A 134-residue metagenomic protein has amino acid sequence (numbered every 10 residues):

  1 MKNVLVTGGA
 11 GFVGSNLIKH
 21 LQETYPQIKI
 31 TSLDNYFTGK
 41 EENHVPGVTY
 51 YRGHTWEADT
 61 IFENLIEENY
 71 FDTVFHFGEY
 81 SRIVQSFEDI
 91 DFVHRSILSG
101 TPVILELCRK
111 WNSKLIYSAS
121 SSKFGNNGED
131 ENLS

Functional and structural regions predicted by a protein language model:
M1-S134: N-terminal Rossmann-like NAD(P)+-binding domain of SDR-like oxidoreductases, especially those catalyzing
